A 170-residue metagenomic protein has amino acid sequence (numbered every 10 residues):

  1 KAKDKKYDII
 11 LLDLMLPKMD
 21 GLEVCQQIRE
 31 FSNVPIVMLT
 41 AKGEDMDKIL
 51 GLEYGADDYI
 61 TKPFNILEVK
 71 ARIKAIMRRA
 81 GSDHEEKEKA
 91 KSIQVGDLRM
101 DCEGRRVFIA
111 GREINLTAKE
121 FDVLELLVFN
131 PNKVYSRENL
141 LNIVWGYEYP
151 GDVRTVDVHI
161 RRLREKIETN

Functional and structural regions predicted by a protein language model:
K1-I9: Acidic, metal-coordinating helix/loop segments flanking the phosphotransfer/catalytic sites of two-component signaling
K5, P63, N130-P131: Short helix/strand-capping hinge loops at secondary-structure junctions that flank key functional elements
I10, L14-M15, K42: The short loop immediately C-terminal to the conserved phospho-acceptor aspartate in CheY-like receiver
K18-D20, Q26, E30, P35-Q94: Basic, amphipathic DNA-recognition helix from helix-turn-helix-like DNA-binding domains
N65-R78, N115-L127, R137, P150-N170: DNA-recognition element of transcription regulators
L67, K133-V144: Short coil-to-helix segment of the ABC ATPase nucleotide-binding domain corresponding to the Q-loop/switch region
K74-V134, E138: Short, Lys/Arg-enriched segments at the junction into DNA-binding effector domains of transcriptional regulators
